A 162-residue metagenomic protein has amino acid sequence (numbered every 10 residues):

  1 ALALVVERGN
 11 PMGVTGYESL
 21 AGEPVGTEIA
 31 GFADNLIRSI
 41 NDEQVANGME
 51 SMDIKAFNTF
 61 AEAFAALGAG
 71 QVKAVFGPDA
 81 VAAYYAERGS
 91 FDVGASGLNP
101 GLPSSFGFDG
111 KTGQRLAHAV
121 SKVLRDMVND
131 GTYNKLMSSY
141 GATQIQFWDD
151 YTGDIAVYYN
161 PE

Functional and structural regions predicted by a protein language model:
A1-R8, E87-R125, T143-E162: Periplasmic-binding protein-like
V6-V25: Flexible hinge/capping segments at coil-to-helix
E7-R8, E28-G31, T59-F60, F76-A83: Beta->alpha turn/N-cap motifs
M12, M52-A65, G101-L102: Short helix-initiation/N-cap motifs at beta->coil->alpha
G16-S19, P78, T112-D126, T132-L136: Short amphipathic alpha-helical coupling segments at ligand-binding clamshell hinges and other catalytic/signaling
F32-M52, V93-G94, R125-E162: Ligand-binding clefts/hinges and TM-proximal coupling segments of bilobed small-molecule sensing domains
L36-E43, G68-P100: A ligand-binding cleft/hinge motif common to bilobed small-molecule-binding domains
